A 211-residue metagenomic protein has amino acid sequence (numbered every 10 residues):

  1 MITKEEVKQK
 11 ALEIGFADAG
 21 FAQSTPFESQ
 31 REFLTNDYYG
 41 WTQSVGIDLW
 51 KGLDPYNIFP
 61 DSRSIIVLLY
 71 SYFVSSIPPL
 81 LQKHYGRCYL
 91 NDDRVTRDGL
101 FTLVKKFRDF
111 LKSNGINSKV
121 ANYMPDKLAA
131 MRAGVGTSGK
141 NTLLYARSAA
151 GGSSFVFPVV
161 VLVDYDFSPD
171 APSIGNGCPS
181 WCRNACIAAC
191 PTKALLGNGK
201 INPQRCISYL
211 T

Functional and structural regions predicted by a protein language model:
M1-S180: Auxiliary alpha/beta "docking" domains used to position bulky ligands
R183-T211: Iron-sulfur cluster-binding cysteine motifs and their immediate structural context in ferredoxin-like electron-transfer
